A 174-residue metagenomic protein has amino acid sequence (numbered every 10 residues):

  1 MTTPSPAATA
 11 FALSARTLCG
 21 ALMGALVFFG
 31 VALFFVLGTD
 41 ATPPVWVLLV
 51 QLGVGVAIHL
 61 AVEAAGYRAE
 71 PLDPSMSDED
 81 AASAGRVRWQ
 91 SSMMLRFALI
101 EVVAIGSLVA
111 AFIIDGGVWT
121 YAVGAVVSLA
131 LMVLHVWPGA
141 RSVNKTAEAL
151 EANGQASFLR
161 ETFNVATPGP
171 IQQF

Functional and structural regions predicted by a protein language model:
T2-G66: N-terminal "first-domain core" detector
A15-G24, S91-V102: Select subsegments of transmembrane alpha-helices in polytopic membrane proteins, especially boundary-proximal
F28-F29, A98-T120: Alpha-helical transmembrane segments and their membrane-interface junctions in multi-pass membrane proteins
L60-A64, V133-V143, F158-E161: Juxtamembrane membrane-interface segments at transmembrane alpha-helix termini
E63-G85: Membrane-helix interface/capping segments
G66-P71, A140-L150: A cytosolic-side transmembrane-helix exit/cap motif
A110-G139: Hydrophobic alpha-helical transmembrane segments and immediately flanking/interface helices in integral membrane
K145-N164: Short, highly charged, low-complexity non-transmembrane loops/tails of multi-pass membrane proteins
